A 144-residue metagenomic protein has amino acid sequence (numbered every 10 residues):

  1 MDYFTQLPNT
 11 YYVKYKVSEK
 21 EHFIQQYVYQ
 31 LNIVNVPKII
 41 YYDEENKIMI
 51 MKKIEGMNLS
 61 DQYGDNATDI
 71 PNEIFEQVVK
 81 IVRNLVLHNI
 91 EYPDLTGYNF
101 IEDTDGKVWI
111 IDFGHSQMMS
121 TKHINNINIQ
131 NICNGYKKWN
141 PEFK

Functional and structural regions predicted by a protein language model:
M1-Q26: ATP-binding glycine-rich loop module of kinase domains
I24-V34: Structural motif at the C-terminus of the N-lobe alphaC helix and the adjacent alphaC-beta4 loop of the Hanks-type
V36-F75: Conserved structural core of kinase catalytic domains
L87, D103-K144: C-lobe/activation-segment region of protein kinase-like
L87-G97, E102: Catalytic-loop of the protein kinase fold
